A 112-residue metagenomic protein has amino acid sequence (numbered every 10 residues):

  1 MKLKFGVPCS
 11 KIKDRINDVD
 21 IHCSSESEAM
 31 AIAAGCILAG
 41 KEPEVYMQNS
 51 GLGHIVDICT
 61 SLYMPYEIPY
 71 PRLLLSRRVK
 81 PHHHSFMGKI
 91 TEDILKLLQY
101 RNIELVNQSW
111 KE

Functional and structural regions predicted by a protein language model:
M1-E112: Thiamine diphosphate
